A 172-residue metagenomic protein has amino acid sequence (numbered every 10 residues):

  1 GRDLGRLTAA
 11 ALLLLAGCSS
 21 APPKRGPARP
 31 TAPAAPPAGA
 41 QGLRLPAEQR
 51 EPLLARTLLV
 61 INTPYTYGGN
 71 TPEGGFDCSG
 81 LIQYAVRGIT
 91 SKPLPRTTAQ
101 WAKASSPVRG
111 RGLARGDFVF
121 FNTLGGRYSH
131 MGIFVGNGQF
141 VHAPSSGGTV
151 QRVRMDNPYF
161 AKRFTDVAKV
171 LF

Functional and structural regions predicted by a protein language model:
G1-T8: Bacterial N-terminal signal peptides that target proteins for export
L12-A38: Bacterial Sec signal peptide processing site at the extreme N-terminus
P37-T57: N-terminal hydrophobic or amphipathic helices/low-complexity stretches enriched in small/hydrophobic/Pro/Gly
Q41-L43, T63-R115: Catalytic cysteine-centered active-site loop
P46, R56-P64, Y84-K92, N122 (+2 more regions): Structured segments of extracytoplasmic/periplasmic soluble domains in secreted or envelope-associated proteins
K92-R154: ...with weaker cross-activation on analogous glycine-rich loops/strands in unrelated enzymes
K162-F172: Low-complexity, Gly/Ser/Thr/Pro-rich intrinsically disordered linker/tail segments
